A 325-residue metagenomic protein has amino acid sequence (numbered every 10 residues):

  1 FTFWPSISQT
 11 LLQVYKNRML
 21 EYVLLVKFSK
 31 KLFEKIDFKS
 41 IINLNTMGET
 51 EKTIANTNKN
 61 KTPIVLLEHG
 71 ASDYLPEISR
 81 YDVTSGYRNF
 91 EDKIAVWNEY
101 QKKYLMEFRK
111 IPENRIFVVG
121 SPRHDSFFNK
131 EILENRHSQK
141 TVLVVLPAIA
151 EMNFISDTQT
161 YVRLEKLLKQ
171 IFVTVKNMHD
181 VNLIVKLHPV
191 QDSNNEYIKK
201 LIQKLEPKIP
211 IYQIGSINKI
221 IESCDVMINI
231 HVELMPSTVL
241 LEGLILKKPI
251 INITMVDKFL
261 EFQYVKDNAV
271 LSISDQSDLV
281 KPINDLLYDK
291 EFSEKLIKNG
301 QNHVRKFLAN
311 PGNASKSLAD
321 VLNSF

Functional and structural regions predicted by a protein language model:
F1-S126: Active-site and donor-binding regions of nucleotide-sugar-utilizing enzymes
K39-S40, K93, T141, N182 (+1 more regions): Structural motif
T50-E51, Y74-L75, K102-L105, S126-F127 (+3 more regions): Short, charged/polar "capping" segments at the starts of alpha-helices and the immediately preceding loops
T53-N58, R109, N195-E206, Q263-V265: Short, aromatic/basic amphipathic alpha-helical patches
E91, P112-E113, V118, K200-I202 (+1 more regions): Catalytic binding pocket for nucleotide-activated donors in carbohydrate/polymer assembly enzymes
R123-L201: Conserved catalytic-core segment of nucleotide-activated headgroup transferases in glycan assembly
V190-L246: Donor nucleotide-activated moiety binding/catalytic core segment of transferases that use nucleotide-activated donors
A309-F325: C-terminal alpha-helical cap of glycosyltransferases
